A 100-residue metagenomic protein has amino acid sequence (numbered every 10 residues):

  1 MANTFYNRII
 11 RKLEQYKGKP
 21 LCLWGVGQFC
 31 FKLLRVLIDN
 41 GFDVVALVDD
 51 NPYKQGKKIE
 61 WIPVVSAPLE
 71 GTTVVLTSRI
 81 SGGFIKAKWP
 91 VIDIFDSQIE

Functional and structural regions predicted by a protein language model:
M1-E100: Hydrophobic, well-ordered beta-alpha structural blocks that scaffold small-molecule cofactor pockets
